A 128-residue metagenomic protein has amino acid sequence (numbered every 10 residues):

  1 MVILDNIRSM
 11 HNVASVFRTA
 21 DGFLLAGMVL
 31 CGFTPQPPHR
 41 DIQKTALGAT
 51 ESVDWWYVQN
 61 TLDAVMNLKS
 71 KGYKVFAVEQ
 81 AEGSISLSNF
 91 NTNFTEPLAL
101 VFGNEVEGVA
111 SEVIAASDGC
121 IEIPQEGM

Functional and structural regions predicted by a protein language model:
M1-M128: Post-transcriptional modification and biogenesis factors for structured RNAs of the translation apparatus
